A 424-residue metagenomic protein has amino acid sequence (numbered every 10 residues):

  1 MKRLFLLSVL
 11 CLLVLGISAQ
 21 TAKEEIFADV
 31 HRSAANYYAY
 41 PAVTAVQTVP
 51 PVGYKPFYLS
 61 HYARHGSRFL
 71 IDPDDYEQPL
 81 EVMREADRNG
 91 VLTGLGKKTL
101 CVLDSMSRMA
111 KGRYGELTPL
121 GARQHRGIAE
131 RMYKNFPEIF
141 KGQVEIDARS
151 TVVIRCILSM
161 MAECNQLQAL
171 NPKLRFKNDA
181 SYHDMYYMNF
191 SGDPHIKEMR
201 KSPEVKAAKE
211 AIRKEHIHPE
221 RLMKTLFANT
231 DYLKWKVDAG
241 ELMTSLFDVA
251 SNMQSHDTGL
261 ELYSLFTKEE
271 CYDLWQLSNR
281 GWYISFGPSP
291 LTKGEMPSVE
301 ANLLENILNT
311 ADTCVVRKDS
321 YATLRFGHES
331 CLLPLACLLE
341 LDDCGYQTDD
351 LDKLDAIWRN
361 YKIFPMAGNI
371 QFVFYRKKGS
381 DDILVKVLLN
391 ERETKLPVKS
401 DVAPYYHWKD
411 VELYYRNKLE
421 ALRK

Functional and structural regions predicted by a protein language model:
M1-K23: Bacterial Sec-dependent N-terminal signal peptides
Q20-A122, R126-D147, T151-T323, G327-K424: Signature for phosphate-centric chemistry
